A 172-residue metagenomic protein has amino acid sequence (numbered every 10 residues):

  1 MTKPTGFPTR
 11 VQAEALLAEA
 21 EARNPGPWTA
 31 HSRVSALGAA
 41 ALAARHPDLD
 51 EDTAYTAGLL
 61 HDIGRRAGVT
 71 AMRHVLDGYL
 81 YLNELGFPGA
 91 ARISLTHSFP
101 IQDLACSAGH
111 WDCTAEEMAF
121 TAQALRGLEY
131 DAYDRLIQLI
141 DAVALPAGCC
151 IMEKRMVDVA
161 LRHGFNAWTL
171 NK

Functional and structural regions predicted by a protein language model:
M1-P8: Non-catalytic interface/linker regions that flank or bridge core catalytic/transmembrane domains
R10-P25: Generic N-terminal amphipathic, Lys/Arg-enriched alpha-helix
A18-A22, R45-V159: Divalent metal-dependent catalytic cores for phosphoryl transfer on phosphate-bearing substrates
P27-T29: A short, charge-rich alpha-helical start-of-domain segment used by transcription regulators
G38-L42: Active-site hotspot residues in diverse enzymes, especially metal/ion-binding acidic/histidine motifs
H163: Active-site/ligand-binding-proximal alpha/beta "capping" segment
N166-K172: Charged phosphate-binding loop/patch that engages nucleotide di/tri-phosphates or the phosphate backbone of nucleic
